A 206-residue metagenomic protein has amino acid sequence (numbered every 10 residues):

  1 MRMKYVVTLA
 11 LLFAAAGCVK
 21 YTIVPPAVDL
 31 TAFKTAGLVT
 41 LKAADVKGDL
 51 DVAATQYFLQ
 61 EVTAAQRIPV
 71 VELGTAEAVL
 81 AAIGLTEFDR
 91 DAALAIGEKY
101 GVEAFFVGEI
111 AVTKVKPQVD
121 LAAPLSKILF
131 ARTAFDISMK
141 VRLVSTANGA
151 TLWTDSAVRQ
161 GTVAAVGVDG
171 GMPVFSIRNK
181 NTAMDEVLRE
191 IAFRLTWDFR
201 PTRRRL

Functional and structural regions predicted by a protein language model:
M1-C18: Sec-dependent bacterial lipoprotein signal peptides
A10-F13, V28, G97: Structural motif
A15-F33: Bacterial Sec signal peptide processing site at the extreme N-terminus
D29-T31, G101, F130-A134: Short coil/turn motifs at beta-sheet boundaries
F33-T35, T40-K114, K140-T146, A150-T154 (+2 more regions): N-terminal segment of the mature soluble domain
E109, K114-A134, V163: Mixed-charge, low-complexity intrinsically disordered segments
F130-S138, V144-F193: Short secondary-structure boundary motifs at beta->alpha junctions and helix caps
R204-L206: Short, solvent-exposed mixed-charge patches
